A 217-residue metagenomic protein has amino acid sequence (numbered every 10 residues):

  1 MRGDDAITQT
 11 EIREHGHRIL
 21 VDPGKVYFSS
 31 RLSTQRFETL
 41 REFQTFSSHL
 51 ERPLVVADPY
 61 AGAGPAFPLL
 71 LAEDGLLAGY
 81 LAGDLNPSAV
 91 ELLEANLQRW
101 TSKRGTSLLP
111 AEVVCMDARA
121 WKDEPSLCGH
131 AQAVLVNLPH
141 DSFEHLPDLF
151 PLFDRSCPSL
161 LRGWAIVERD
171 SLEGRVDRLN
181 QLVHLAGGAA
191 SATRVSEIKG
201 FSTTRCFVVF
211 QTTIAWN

Functional and structural regions predicted by a protein language model:
M1-R31: Non-catalytic substrate-recognition/targeting regions of SAM-dependent transferases
P23, T34, E38-R52, A72-G75 (+1 more regions): Conserved adenosyl
E51-G62: Conserved class I S-adenosyl-L-methionine
P53, L77, H130-A131: Local beta-strand N-terminus motif with an aromatic residue
V55, A78-G79, L160: Residues at the starts of beta-strands that form the adenosine-phosphate
A63-L77: Conserved SAM-binding loop of SAM-dependent methyltransferases across substrates and taxa, primarily the Class I
G83-A133: S-adenosyl-L-methionine
H130, H140-D148, D154-N217: C-terminal catalytic and target-recognition region of SAM-dependent MTase-like enzymes, primarily methyltransferases
